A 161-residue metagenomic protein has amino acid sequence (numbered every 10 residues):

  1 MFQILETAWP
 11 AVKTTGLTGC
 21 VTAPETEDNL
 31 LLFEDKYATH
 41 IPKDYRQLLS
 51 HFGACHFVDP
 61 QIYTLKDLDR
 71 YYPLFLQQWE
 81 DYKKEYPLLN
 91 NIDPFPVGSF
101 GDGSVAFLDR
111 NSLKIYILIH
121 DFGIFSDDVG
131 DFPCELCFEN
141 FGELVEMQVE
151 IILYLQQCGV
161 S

Functional and structural regions predicted by a protein language model:
M1, I41, L68, G130 (+2 more regions): Intrinsic-disorder-associated interaction segments
M1-V105, I152, Q156-S161: A surface-exposed partner-binding patch
V105-F138: Segments surrounding the PLD/"HKD" phosphodiesterase catalytic module and close analogs
C134-S161: A short, charged
